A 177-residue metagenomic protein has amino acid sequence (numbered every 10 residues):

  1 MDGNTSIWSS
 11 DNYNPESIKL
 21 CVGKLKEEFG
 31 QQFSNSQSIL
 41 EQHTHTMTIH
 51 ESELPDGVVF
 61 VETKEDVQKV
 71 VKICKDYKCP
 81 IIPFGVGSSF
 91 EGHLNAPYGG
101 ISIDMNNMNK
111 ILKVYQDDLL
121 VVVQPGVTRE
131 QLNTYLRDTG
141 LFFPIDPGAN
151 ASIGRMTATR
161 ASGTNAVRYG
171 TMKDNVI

Functional and structural regions predicted by a protein language model:
M1-K72, S88-L119, Y169: N-terminal flexible segment immediately upstream of the FAD-binding catalytic core in FAD-dependent oxidoreductases
K64-I177: FAD-binding glycine-rich core of flavoenzymes that anchor FAD
